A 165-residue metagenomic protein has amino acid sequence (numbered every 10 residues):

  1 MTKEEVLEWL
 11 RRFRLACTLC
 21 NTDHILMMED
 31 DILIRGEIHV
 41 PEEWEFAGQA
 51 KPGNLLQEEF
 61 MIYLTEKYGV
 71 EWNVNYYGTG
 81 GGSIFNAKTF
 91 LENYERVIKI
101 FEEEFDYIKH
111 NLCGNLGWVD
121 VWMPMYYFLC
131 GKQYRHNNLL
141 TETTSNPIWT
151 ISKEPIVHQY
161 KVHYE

Functional and structural regions predicted by a protein language model:
M1-C20: Active-site-proximal specificity loops/subdomain of glycosyltransferases
T22, E43-W44, K132: Short, high-confidence coil segments that cap the C-terminus of an alpha-helix and link into the following beta-strand
T22-L33: Short beta-strand-to-loop acidic/aromatic patch adjacent to the donor-nucleotide binding site
L26, A47, R135-N137: Hydrophobic/aromatic beta-strand patches that form the interior of the parallel beta-sheet core in alpha/beta enzyme
D30-D31, K51-P52, L139: An acidic- and aromatic-residue-enriched active-site/binding cleft used to recognize and process polar
R35-T65: Conserved donor-nucleotide/metal-binding helix-loop-beta segment in metal-dependent transferases, i.e., the alpha-helix
Q57-N75, R96-V97: Short, flexible, basic/aromatic active-site loop/helix in glycosyltransferases
W72-H163: Catalytic core and acceptor-binding pocket of nucleotide-sugar-dependent glycosyltransferases
